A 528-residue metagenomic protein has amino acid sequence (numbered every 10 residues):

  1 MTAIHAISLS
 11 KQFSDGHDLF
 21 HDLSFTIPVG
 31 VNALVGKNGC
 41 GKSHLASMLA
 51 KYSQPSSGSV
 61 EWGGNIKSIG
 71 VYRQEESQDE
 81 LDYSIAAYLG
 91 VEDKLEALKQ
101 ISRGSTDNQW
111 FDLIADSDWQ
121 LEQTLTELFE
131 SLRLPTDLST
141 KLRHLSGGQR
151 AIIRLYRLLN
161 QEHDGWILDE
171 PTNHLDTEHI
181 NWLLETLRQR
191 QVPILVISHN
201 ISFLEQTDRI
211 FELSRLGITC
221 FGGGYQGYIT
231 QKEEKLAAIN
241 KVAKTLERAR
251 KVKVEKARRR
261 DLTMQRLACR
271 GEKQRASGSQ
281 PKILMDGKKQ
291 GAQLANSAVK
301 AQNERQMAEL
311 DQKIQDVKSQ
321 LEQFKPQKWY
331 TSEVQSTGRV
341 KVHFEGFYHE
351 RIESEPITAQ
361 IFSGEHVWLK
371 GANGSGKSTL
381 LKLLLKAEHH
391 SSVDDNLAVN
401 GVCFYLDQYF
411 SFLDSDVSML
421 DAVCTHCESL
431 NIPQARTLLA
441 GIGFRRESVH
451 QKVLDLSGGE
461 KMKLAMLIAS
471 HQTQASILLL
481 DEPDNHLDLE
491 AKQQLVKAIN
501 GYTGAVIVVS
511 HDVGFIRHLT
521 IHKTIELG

Functional and structural regions predicted by a protein language model:
T2-Q12, K94-A151, Q231-E350: Coupling and communication elements adjacent to P-loop NTPase active sites across diverse families
A6-L9, G16-V31, G58, F344-E365: Conserved beta-strand
H44-F111, S363-A372, T379-Q434, H511 (+1 more regions): ABC ATPase nucleotide-binding domain signature region
E76-G147, D407-A465, A469-Q474: ABC-family P-loop ATPase nucleotide-binding domains
G147-I167, L385, G459-L479: GG-anchored amphipathic helix commonly corresponding to the ABC/SMC/Rad50 NBD signature/C-loop
I167-P171, K452, A475, L479-P483 (+2 more regions): Walker B catalytic motif
N200-Q206, G227, V513-L519: Conserved H-loop
Q206-G222, L519-G528: H-loop (His-switch) and adjacent beta-strand-loop-beta switch element of ABC-type ATPase nucleotide-binding domains
